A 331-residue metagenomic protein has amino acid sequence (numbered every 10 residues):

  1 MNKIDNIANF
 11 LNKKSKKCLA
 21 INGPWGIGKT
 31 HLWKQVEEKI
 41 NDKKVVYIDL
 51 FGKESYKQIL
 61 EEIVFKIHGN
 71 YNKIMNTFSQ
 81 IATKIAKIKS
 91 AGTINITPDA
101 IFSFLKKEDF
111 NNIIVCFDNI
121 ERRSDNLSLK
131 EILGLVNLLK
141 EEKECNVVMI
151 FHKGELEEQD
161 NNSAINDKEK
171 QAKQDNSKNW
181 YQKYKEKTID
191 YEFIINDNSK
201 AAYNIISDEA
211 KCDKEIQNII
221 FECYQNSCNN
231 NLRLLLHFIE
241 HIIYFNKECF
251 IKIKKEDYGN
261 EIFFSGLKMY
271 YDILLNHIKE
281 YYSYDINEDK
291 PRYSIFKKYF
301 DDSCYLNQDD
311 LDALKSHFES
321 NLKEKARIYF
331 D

Functional and structural regions predicted by a protein language model:
M1-K14: Pre-Walker A adenine-sensing motif
K16-K34: Walker A/P-loop nucleotide-binding motif
K39-H68: AAA+/P-loop NTPase substrate/partner-engagement loops
Q58-P98, K106-N111: Conserved P-loop NTPase mechanochemical-coupling segment
E108-G154, N161-I165: Conserved Walker B catalytic segment
A164-D197: A short helix-turn-beta junction within AAA+ P-loop NTPase domains corresponding to the substrate/partner-engaging
K187-I220, Y224-L232: Conserved small helical "lid"/interfacial subdomain of P-loop NTPases
C249-D331: Extended alpha-helical coiled-coil/bundle linker/stalk regions that scaffold oligomerization and domain organization
